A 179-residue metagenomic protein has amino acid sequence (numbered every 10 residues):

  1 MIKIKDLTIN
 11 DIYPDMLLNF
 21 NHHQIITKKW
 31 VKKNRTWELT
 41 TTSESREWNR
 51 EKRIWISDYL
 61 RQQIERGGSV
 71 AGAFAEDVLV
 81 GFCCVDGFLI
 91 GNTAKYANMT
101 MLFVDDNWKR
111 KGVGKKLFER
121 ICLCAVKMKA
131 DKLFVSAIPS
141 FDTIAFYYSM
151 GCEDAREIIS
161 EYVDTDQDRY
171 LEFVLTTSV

Functional and structural regions predicted by a protein language model:
I2-K3: Extreme N-terminal starter segment of soluble prokaryotic enzymes
D11, N19-K95, T100, D105 (+1 more regions): Acetyl-CoA-dependent GNAT
M16-N19, Y59, K116, R120: Alpha-helical elements of Rossmann-like donor-binding domains used by nucleotide-donor carbohydrate transfer enzymes
V104, R110-L123, S149: Conserved acetyl-CoA-binding loop-helix of GNAT-fold acetyltransferases
G114, F118, S140-T143, I159-Q167: Short glycine/proline-centered loop/turn elements that form peptide/ligand docking sites
A125-S136: Conserved GNAT acetyl-CoA-binding A-motif
F134, Y148, E153-R169: Conserved catalytic-core motifs of GNAT/GCN5-like acyltransferases
